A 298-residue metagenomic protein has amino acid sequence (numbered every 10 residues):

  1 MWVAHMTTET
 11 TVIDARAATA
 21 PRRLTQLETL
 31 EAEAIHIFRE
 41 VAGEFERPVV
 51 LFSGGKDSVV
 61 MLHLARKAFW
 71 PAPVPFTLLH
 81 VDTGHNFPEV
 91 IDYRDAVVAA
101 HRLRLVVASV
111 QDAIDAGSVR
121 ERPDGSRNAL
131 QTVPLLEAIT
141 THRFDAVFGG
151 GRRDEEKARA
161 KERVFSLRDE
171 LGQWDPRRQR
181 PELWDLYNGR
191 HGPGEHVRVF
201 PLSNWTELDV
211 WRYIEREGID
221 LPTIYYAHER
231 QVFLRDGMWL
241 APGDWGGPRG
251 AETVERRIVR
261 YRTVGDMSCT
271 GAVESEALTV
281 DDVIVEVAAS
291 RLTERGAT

Functional and structural regions predicted by a protein language model:
W2-T298: Nucleotide-activated chemistry modules centered on ATP-dependent adenylation/adenylyltransferase
